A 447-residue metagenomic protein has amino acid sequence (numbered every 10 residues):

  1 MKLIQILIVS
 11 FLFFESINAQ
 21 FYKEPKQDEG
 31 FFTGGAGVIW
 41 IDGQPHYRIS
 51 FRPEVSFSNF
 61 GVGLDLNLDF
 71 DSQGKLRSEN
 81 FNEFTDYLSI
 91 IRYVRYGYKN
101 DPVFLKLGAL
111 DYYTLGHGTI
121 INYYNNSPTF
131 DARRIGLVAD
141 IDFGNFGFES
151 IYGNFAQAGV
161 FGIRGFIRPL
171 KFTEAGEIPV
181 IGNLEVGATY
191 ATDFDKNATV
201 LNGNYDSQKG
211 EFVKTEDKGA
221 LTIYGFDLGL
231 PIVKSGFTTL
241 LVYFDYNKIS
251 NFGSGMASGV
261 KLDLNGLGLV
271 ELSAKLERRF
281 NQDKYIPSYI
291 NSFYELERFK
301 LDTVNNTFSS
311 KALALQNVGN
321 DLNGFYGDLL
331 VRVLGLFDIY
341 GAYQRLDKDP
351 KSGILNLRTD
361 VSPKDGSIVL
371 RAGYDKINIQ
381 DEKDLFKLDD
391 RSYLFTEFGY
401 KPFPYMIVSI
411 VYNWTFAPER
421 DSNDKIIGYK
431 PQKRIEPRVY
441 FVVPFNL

Functional and structural regions predicted by a protein language model:
L3-F14: Sec-dependent N-terminal signal peptides
E15-A19: Sec/Tat signal peptide C-region and signal peptidase I cleavage site
F21-Y22, Q27-F31, Q44, P102-F104 (+4 more regions): Signature for the C-terminal beta-barrel architecture of outer-membrane proteins
P25-G35, I39-V62, F70-S72, L447: N-terminal, charge-rich interaction modules
V62-Y93, I120: Surface-exposed loop and membrane-interface regions of Gram-negative outer-membrane beta-barrel proteins
L88-G97, D101-F104: Gram-negative (and chloroplast) outer-membrane scaffold detector with strong preference for beta-barrel transmembrane
V94, G165, Y429-L447: Outer-membrane beta-barrel "beta-signal"
I368-R371, Y393-V411, V442: Conserved C-terminal beta-signal and adjacent last beta-strands/turns of outer-membrane beta-barrel proteins
